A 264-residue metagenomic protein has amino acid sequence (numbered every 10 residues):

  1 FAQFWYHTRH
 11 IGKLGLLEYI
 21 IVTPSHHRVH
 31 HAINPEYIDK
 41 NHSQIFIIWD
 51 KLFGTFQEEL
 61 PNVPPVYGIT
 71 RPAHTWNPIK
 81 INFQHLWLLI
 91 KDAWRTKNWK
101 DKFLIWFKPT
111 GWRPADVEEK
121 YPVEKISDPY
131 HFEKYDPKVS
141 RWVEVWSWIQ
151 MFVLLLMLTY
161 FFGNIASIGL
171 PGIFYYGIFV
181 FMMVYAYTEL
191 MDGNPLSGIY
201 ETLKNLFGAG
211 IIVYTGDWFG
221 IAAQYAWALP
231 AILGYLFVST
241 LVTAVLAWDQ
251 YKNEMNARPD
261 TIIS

Functional and structural regions predicted by a protein language model:
F1-Q3: Small-residue-enriched core segments of transmembrane alpha-helices in multipass membrane transport and channel
W5-S147, L196, Y235-S264: Cytosolic/stromal cytosol-facing helical appendages immediately following the last transmembrane segment
K134-N256: Substrate-recognition/cap regions that form aromatic- and gly/pro-loop-enriched pockets for small-molecule ligands
